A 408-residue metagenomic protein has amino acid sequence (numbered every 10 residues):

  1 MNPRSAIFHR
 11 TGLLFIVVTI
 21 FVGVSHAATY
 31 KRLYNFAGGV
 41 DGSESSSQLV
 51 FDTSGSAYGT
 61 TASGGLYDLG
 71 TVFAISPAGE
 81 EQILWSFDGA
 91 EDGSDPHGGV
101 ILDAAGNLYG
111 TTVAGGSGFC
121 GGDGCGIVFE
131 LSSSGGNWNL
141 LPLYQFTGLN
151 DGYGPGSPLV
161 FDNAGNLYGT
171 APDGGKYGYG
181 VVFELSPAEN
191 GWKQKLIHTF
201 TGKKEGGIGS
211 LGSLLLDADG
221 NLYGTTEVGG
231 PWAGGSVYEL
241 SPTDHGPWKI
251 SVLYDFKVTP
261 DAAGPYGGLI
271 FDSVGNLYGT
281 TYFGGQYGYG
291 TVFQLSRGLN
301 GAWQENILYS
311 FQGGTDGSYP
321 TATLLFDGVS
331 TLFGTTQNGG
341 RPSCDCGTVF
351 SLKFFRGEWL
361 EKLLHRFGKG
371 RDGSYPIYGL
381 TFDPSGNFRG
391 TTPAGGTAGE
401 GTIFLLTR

Functional and structural regions predicted by a protein language model:
N2-R408: Extracellular beta-propeller repeat domains
